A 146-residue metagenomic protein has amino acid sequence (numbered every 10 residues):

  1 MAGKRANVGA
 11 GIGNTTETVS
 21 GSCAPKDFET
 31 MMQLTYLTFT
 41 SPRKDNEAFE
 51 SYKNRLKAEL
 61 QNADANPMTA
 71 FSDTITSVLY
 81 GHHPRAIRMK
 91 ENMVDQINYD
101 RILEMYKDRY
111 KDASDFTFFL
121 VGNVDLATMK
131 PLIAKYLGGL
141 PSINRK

Functional and structural regions predicted by a protein language model:
M1-R145: Charge-rich, well-structured scaffold segments of protease-associated domains
